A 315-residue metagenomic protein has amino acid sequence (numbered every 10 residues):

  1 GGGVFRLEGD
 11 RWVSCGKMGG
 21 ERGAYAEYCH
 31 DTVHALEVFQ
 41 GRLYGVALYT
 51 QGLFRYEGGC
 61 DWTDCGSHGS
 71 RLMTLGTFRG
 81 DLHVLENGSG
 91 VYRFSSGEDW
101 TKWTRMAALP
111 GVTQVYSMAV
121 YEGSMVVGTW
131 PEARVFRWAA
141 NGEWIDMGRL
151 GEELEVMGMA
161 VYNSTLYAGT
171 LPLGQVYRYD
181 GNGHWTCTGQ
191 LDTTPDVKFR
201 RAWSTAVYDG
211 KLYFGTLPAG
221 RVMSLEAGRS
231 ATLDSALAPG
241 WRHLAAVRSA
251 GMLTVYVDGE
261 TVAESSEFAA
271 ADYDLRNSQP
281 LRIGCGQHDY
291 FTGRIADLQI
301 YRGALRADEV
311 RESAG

Functional and structural regions predicted by a protein language model:
G1-T32, V38, R42, L48-M73 (+9 more regions): Trp- and S/T/G-rich repeat-edge/linker motifs of beta-rich repeat architectures
R6, E37, V255, G259: Short aromatic-centered micro-motifs
Y28, T77, E86, W130 (+5 more regions): A generic fold-level signal
A47, E86, T129, T170 (+3 more regions): Glycine-rich, histidine-containing beta strand-loop boundary motifs that form or position
A160, H184, A227-G315: Extracellular glycan-associated modules
